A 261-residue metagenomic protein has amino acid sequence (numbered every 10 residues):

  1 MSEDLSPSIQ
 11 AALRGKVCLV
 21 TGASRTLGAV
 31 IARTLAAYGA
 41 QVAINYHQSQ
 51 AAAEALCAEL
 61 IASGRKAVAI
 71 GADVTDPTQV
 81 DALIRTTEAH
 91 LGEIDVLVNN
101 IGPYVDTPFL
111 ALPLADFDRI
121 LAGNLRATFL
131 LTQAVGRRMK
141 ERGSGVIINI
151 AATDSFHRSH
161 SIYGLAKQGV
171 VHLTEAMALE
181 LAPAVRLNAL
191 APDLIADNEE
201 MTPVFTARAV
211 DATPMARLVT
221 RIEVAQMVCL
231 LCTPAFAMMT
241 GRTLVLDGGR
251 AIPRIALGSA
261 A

Functional and structural regions predicted by a protein language model:
S2-I9, C229, T240-A261: Short C-terminal tail/terminal secondary-structure segment of NAD(P)H-dependent dehydrogenase/reductase domains
V17, S24-T26: Conserved glycine-rich cofactor-binding loop
Q50, G71-A82, L114, I222: The beta1-alpha1 cofactor-binding region of Rossmann-like NAD(H)/NADP(H)-dependent oxidoreductases
N100-V105, G249: Conserved NAD(P)H cofactor-binding loop of Rossmann-fold oxidoreductase domains
P108-F109, D116-L121, A209: Substrate-binding pocket helix/loop in short-chain dehydrogenase/reductase
T132, A166, T174: Active-site helix of classical SDR
A182-R186, M239-G241: Short, small/polar-rich loop/turn modules that mediate ligand/substrate recognition or access, typified
